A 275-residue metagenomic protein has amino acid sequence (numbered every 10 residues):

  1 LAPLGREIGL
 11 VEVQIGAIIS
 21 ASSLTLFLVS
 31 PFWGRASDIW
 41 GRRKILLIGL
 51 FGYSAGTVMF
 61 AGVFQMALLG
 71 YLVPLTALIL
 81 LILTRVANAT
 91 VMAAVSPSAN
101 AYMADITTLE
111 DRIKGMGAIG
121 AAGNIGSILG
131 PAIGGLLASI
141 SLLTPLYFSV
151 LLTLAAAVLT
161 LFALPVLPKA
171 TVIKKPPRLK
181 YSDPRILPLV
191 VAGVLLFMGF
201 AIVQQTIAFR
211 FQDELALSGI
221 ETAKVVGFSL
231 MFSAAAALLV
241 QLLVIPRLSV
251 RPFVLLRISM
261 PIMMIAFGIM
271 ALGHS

Functional and structural regions predicted by a protein language model:
L1-E7, V86, R185-V203: Pair of pore-lining "gating" transmembrane helices in MFS-fold secondary transporters
L1-V13, Q205-V225: Short amphipathic helix-loop junctions that connect adjacent transmembrane helices in Major Facilitator Superfamily/SLC
S23-P31, S127-I128, A234-L242: Residue-level signature of mid-helix packing/kink "hotspots" within the transmembrane helices of 12-pass Major
V29-G41, L239-F253: Helix-to-loop junctions at the C-terminal end of transmembrane segments in multipass secondary transporters
F51-P74, I262-H274: C-terminal ends and interior cores of transmembrane alpha-helices in multi-pass membrane transporters/permeases
I82-G123: Cytoplasmic helix-loop-helix junction between adjacent transmembrane helices in 12-TM secondary transporters
P165-V191: Juxtamembrane intracellular "pre-TM" segments in multi-pass secondary transporters
